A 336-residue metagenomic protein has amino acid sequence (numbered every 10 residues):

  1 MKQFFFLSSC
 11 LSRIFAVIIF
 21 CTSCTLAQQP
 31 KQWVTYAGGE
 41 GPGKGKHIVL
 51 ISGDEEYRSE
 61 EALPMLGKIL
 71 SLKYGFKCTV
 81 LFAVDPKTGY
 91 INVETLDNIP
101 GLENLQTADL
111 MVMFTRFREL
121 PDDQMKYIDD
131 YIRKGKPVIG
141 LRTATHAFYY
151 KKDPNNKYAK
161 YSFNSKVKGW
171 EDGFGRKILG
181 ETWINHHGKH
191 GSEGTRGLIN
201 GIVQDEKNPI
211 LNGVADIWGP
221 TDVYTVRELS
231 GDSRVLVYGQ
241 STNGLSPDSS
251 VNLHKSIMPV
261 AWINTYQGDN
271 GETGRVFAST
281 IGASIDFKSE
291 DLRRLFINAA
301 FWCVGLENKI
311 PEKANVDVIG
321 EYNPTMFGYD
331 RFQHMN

Functional and structural regions predicted by a protein language model:
M1-Q29: Bacterial Sec-dependent N-terminal signal peptides
K2, D130, T225-L229, N252 (+1 more regions): A general structural signal for short secondary-structure junctions and capping/turn motifs
Q28, V34-Y36, E40, V49-I51 (+1 more regions): Helical hinge/lid and interdomain linker segments adjacent to catalytic or ligand-binding clefts that mediate domain
Q29-G43, E61-A62, I69-F76, N243-N336: Extracellular ligand-binding/catalytic regions of CAZymes and related secreted enzymes and adhesion modules
G43-K44, Q106-T107, K134, E206 (+2 more regions): Residue-level preference for short coil/turn positions at secondary-structure junctions
K44-G45, L141-D248, E312-N336: An acidic, glycine-rich "communication" segment
L81, Y238, S279: Hydrophobic residues at beta-strand termini and immediately following loops that shape nucleotide-binding pockets
